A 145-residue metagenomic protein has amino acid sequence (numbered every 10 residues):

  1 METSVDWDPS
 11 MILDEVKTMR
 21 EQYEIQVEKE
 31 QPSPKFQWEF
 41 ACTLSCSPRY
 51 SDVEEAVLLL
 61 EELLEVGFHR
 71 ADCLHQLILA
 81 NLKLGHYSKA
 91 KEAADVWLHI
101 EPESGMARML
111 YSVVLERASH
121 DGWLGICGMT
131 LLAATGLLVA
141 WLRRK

Functional and structural regions predicted by a protein language model:
M1-I12, K145: N-terminal alpha-helical scaffold/docking segments in eukaryotic complex subunits
S4-P9, E21-V27: Extended, charge- and Ser/Thr-rich helical segments
D8-M19, R49-A56: Helix-turn-helix repeat elements of alpha-solenoid scaffolds
Y23, V27-V114: Alpha-helical protein-protein interaction scaffolds
A118-K145: C-terminal single-pass membrane-anchor helix
